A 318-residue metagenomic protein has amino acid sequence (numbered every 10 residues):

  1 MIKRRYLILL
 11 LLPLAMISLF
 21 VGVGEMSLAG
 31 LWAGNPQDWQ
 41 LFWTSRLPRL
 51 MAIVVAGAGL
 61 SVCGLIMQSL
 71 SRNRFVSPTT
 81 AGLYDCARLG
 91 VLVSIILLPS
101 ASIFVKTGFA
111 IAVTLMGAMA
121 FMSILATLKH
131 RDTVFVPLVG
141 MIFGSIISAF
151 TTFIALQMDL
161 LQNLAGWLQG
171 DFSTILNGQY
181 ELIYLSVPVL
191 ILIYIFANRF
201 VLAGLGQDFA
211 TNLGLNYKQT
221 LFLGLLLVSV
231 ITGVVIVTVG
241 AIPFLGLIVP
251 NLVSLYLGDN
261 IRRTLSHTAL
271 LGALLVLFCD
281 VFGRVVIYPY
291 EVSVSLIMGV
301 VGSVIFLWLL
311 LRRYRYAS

Functional and structural regions predicted by a protein language model:
M1-S318: Alpha-helical transmembrane segments in inner-membrane proteins
